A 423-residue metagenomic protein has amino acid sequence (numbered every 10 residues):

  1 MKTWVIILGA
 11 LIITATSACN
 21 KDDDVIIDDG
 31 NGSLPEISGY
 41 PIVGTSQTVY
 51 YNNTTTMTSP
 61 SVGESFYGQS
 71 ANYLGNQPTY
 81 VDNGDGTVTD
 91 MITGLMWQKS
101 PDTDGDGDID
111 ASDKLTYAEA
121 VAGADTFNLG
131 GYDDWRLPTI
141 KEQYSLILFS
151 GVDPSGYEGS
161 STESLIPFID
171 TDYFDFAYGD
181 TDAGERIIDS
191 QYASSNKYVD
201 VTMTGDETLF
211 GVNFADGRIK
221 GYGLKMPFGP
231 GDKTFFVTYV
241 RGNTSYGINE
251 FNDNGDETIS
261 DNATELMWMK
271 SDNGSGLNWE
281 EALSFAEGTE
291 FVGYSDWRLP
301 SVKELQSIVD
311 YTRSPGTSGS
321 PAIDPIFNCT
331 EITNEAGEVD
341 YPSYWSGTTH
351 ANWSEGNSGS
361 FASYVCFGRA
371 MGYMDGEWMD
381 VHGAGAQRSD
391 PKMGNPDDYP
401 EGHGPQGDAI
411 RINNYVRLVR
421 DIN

Functional and structural regions predicted by a protein language model:
K2-G9: Sec-dependent signal peptide recognition, specifically the positively charged N-region followed immediately by
I13-T16: Bacterial Sec-type N-terminal signal peptides, specifically the leucine/valine-rich hydrophobic h-region
C19-R136, K141-W297, K303-N423: Glycine-aromatic-enriched surface loops/turns that form tight recognition elements
